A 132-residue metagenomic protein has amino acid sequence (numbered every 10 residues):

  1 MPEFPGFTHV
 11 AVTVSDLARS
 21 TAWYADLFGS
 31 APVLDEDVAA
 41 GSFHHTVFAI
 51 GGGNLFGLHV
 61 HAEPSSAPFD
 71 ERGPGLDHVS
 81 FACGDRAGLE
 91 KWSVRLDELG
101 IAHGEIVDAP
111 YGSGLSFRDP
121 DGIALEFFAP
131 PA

Functional and structural regions predicted by a protein language model:
M1-R19, L76-F81, P131-A132: N-terminal beta-strand motif that seeds the catalytic metal site of vicinal oxygen chelate
P2-E3, E36, S93-A132: Vicinal oxygen chelate
T13-F56: Core segments of cupin and vicinal oxygen chelate
R19-S20, R86-K91: Short, conserved charged micro-motifs
L34-D35, F43, E63-P68, H103: A short, acidic/glycine-rich surface segment
S42-T46, D77, S113-L115: Short beta-strand micro-motifs in enzyme catalytic cores
F56-H59, L125-E126: Conserved beta-strand in the GNAT
L58-H59, F69-V79: Helix-adjacent hinge/juxtasegments
